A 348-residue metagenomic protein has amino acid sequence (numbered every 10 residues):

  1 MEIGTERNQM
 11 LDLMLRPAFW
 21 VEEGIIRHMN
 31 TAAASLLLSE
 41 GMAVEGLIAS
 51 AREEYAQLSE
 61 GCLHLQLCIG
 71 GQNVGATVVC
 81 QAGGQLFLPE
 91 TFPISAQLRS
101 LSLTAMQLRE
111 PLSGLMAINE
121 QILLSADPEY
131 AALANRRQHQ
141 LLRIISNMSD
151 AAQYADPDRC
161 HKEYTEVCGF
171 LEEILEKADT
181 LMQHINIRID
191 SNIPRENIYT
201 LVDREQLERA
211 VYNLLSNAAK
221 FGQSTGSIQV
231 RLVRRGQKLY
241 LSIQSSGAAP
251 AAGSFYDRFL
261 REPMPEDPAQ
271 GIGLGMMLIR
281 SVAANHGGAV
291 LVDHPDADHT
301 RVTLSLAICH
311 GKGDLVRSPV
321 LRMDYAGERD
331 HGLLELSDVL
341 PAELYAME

Functional and structural regions predicted by a protein language model:
E2-A33, S102-M106: Sensory modules in modular signal-transduction proteins
R136-I145: Short alpha-helical segment of the dimerization/phosphotransfer core of two-component systems
D156-C160, Y199-V202: Conserved micro-motifs of the catalytic ATP-binding
R188-I198: Conserved catalytic submotifs in the C-terminal HATPase_c
A218-A219: Short helix-loop "hinge" at the ATP-lid/N-box region of the Bergerat-fold HATPase_c
T225-Q237: Short beta-strand/loop element within the Bergerat-fold HATPase_c
A284-P341: C-terminal end segment of the histidine kinase catalytic
